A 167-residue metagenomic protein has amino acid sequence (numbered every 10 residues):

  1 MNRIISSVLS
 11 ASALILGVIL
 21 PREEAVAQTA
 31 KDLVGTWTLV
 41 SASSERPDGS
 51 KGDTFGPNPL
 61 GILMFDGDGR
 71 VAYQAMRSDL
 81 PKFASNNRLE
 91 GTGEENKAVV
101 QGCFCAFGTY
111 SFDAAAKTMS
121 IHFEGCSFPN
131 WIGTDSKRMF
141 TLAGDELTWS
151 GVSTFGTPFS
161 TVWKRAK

Functional and structural regions predicted by a protein language model:
M1-I4: Positively charged n-region of N-terminal signal peptides that target proteins for export
S7, I19-K167: Lipid interaction determinants
S12-I19: Hydrophobic h-region of N-terminal signal peptides that target proteins for export in Gram-negative bacteria
